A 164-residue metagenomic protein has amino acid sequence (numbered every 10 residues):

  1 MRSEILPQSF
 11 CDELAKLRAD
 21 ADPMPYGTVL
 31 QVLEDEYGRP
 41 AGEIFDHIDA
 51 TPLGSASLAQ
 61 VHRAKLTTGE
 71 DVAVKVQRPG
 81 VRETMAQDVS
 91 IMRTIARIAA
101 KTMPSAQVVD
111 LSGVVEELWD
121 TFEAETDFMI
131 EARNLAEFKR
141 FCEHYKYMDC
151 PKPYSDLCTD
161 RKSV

Functional and structural regions predicted by a protein language model:
M1-S163: Broad phosphate/nucleotide-binding scaffolds in NTP-utilizing and phosphate-metabolizing enzymes
